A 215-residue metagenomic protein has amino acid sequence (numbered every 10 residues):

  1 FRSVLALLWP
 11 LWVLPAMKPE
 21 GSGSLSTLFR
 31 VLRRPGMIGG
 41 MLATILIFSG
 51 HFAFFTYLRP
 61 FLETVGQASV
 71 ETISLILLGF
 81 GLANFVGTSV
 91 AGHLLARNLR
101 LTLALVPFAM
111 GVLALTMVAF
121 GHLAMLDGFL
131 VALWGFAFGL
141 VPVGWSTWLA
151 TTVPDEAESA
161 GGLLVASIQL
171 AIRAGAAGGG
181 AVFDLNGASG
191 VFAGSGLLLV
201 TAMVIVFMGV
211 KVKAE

Functional and structural regions predicted by a protein language model:
F1-E20, I205-V210: C-terminal membrane-cytosol helix-exit motif in multi-pass small-molecule transporters
L11-A43: Juxtamembrane intracellular "pre-TM" segments in multi-pass secondary transporters
G36-L78, L82-F85: Extracytoplasmic gate region of multi-pass secondary transporters
A68-L77, L123, D127, A160-G161: Juxtamembrane helix-start elements in MFS-like secondary transporters
G81-S89, I172-R173: Residue-level signature of mid-helix packing/kink "hotspots" within the transmembrane helices of 12-pass Major
V86-L99, F183-D184: Helix-to-loop junctions at the C-terminal end of transmembrane segments in multipass secondary transporters
L99-W145: C-terminal transmembrane helical hairpin of 12-TM major facilitator-type secondary transporters
T152-G190, G194-S195: A late C-terminal transmembrane helix in Major Facilitator Superfamily
